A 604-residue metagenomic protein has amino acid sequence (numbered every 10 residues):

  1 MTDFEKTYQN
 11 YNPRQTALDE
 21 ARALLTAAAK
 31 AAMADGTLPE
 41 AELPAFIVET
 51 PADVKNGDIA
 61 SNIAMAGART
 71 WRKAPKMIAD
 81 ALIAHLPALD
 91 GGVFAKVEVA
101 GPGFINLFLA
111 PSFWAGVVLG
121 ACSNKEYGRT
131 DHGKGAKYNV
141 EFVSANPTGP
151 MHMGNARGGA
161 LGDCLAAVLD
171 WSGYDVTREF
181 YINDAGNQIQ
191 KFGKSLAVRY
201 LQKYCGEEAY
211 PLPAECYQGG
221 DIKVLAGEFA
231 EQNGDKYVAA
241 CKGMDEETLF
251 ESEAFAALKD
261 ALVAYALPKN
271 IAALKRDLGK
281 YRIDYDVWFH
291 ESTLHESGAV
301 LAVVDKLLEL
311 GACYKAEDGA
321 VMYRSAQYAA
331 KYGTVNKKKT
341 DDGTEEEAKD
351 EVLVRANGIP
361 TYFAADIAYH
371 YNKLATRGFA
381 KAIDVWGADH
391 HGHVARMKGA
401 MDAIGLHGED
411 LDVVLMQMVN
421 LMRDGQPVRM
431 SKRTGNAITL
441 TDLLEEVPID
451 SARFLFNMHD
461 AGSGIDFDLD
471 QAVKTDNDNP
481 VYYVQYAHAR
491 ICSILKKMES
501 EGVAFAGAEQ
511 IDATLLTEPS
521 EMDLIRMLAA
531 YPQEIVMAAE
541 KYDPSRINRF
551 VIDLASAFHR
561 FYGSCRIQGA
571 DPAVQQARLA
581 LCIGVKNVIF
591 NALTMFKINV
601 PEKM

Functional and structural regions predicted by a protein language model:
T2-A115, R129-M604: Non-catalytic interaction-recognition regions
G116-A121: Short, charged, solvent-exposed linker or helix-capping segments at domain edges/interfaces that act as flexible hinges
